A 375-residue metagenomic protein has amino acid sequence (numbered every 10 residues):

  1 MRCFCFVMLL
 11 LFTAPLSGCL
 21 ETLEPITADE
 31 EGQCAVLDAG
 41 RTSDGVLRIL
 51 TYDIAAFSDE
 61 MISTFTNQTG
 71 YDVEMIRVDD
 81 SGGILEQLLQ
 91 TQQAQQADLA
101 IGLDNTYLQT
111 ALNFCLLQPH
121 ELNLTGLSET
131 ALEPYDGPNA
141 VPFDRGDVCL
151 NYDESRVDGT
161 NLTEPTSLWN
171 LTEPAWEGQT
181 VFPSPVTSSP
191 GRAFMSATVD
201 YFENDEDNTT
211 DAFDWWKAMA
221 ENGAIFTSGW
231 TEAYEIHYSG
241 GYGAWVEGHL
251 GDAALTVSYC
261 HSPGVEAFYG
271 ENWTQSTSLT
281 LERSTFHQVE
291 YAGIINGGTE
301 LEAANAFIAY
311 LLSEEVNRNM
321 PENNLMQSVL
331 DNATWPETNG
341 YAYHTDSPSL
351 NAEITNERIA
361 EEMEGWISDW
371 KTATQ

Functional and structural regions predicted by a protein language model:
M1-E31: Secretory targeting signatures
I26-T110, E235: Early extracytoplasmic/lumenal segment of secretory-pathway proteins
D38, Q95-A100, Q118-S155, W169 (+1 more regions): A structural signal for short loop-to-beta-strand junctions that line the ligand-binding cleft of periplasmic/secreted
N105-L116, E133-P165, P185, G191-Y201 (+1 more regions): Periplasmic solute-binding protein
L117-G126, A140-V141, W169-T172, C260 (+2 more regions): Short beta-strand->loop
A197-L279: Ligand-binding pocket segment of bilobal, Venus flytrap-like solute-binding proteins
E290-I354: Mature extracytoplasmic/periplasmic domains
L350-Q375: Conserved C-terminal helix/tail region of periplasmic/extracytoplasmic solute-binding proteins
